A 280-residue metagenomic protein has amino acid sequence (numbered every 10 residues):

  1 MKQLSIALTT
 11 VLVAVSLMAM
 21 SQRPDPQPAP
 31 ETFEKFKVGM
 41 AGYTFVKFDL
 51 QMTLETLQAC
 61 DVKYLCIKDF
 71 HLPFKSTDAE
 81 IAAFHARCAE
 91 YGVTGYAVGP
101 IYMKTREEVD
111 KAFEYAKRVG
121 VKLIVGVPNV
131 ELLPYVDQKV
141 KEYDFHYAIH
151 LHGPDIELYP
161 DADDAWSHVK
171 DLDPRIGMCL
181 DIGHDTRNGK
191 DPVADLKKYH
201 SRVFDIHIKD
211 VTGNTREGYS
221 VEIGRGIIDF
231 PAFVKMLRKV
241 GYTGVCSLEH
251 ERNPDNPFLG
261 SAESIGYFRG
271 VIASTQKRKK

Functional and structural regions predicted by a protein language model:
M1-L8: Bacterial N-terminal signal peptides that target proteins for export
V11-A19: Hydrophobic h-region of N-terminal signal peptides that target proteins for export in Gram-negative bacteria
A19-L123, K141, Y267-K280: N-terminal pre-domain/capping segments
S21-K37, G42, V46-D61, A162-A165 (+2 more regions): Histidine-acidic metal/acid-base catalytic patches
P30, H71, R87-M178, T186-G189 (+1 more regions): Active-site acidic/histidine proton-transfer and metal-coordination neighborhood in alpha/beta enzyme cores
G39-Y43, C66-K68, Y96-G99, V125-V127 (+4 more regions): A cross-family glycoside hydrolase active-site/sugar-binding cleft signature
F74, L133, T215: Short glycine-rich, flexible loops that bind phosphorylated cofactors or substrates
